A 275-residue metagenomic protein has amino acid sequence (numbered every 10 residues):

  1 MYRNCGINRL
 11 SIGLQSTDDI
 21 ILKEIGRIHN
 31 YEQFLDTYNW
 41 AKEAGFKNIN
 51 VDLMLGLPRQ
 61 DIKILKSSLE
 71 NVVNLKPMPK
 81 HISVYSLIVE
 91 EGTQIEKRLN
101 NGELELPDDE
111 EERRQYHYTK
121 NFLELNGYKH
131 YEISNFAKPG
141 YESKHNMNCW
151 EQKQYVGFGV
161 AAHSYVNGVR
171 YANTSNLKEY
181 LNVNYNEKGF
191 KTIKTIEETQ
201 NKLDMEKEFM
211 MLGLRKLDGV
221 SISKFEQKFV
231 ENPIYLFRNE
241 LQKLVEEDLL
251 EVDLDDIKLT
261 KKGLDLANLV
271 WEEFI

Functional and structural regions predicted by a protein language model:
M1-E231: C-terminal scaffold of the Radical SAM
D61-L65, L236, V270: Residues at alpha-helix caps and immediate loop-helix transition turns in enzyme cores, especially N- and C-cap
L212, S223, N239-Q242, N268: A generic structural signal for well-ordered alpha-helical surface patches
V230-V245: Short amphipathic alpha-helical interaction segments
V245-D255: A short, conserved structural fragment
D256-T260: Minor-groove-contacting beta-hairpin "wing" of winged helix-turn-helix DNA-binding domains
K262-I275: Short, amphipathic alpha-helical interaction segments positioned at domain boundaries
